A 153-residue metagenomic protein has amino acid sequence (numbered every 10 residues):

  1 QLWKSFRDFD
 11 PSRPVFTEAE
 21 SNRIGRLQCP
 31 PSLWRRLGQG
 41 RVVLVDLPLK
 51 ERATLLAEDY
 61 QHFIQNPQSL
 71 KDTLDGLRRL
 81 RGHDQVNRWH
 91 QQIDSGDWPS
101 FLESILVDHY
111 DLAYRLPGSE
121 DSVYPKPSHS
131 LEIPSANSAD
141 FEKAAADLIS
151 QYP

Functional and structural regions predicted by a protein language model:
Q1-R35: Conserved nucleotide-sensing/catalytic segment adjacent to the nucleotide-binding pocket in NTP-handling enzymes
R35-P153: Conserved NTP phosphate-binding and transfer environment spanning the P-loop NTPase/kinase superfamily
